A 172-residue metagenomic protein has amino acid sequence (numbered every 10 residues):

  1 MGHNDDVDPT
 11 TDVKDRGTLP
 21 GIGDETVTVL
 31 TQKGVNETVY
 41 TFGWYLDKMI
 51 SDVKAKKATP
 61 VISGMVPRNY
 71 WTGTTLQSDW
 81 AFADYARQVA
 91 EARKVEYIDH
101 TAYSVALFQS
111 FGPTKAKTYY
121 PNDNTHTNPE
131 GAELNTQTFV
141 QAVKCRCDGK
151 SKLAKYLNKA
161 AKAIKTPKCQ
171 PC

Functional and structural regions predicted by a protein language model:
M1-P129, E133, T138-K144, D148: Alpha-helical cap/lid subdomain in secreted, periplasmic, or secretory-pathway luminal O-acyl-processing enzymes
R146-C172: N-terminal secretory targeting modules
